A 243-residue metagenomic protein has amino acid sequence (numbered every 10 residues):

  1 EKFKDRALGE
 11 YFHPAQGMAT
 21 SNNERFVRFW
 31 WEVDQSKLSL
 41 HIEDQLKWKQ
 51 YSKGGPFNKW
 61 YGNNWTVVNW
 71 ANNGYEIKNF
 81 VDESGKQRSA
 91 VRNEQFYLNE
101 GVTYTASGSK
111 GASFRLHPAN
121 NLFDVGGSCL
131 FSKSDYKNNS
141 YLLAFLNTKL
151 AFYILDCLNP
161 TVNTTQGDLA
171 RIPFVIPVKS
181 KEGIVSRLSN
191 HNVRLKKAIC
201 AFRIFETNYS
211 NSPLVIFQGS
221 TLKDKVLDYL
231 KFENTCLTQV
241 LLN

Functional and structural regions predicted by a protein language model:
F3-Y11, Q16-D44, K53-N58, W65 (+1 more regions): S-adenosyl-L-methionine
K49-Y51: Hydrophobic/aromatic-rich, well-ordered segments within soluble, folded domains that form packed cores
